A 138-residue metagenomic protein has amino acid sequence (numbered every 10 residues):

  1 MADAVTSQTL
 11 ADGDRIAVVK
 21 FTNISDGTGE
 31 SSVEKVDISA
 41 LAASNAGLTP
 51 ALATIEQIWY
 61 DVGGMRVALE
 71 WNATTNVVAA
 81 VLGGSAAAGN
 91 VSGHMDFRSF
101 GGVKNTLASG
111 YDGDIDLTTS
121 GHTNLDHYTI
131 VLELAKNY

Functional and structural regions predicted by a protein language model:
M1-G47: Solvent-exposed, flexible loop/coil segments flanking beta-strands in beta-rich domains
D3-G13, T119-Y138: C-terminal interaction-tip segments
R15, T54, G63, S109-Y111: Repetitive beta-strand solenoid architecture
I24-V33, R66-A68, V77, S120-I130: Short, surface-exposed beta-strand/loop "edge" segments at domain boundaries and coil↔beta transitions
E34-W71: Beta-rich globular "head" domains
G64-G84: Short, surface-exposed beta-strand/strand-loop-strand elements in extracellular ectodomains
V78-G102: An anionic, turn-rich surface loop/hairpin at beta-sheet edges that serves as a generic interaction/coordination patch
G101-H127: Noncatalytic modules at the cell exterior or secretory-pathway interfaces, chiefly beta-strand-rich lectin/adhesion
